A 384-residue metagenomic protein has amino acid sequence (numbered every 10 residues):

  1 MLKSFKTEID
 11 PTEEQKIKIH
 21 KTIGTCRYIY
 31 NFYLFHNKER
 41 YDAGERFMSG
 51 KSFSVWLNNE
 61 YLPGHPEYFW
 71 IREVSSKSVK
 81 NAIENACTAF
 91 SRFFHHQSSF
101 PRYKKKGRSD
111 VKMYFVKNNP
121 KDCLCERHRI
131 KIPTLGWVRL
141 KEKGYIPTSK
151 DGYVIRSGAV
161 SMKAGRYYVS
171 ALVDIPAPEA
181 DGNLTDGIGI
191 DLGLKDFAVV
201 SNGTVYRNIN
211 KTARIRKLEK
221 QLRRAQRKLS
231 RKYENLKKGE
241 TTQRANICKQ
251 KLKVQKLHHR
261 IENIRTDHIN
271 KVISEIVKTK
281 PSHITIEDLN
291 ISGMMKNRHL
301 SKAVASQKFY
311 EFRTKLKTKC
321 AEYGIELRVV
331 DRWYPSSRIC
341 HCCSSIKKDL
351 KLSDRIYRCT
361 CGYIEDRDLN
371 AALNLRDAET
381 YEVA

Functional and structural regions predicted by a protein language model:
M1-V79: Gly/serine-rich nucleotide phosphate-binding loop at the start of the catalytic core of nucleotide/ADP-ribose-handling
K3, T148-D151, K163-A384: Positively charged, helix-rich recognition surfaces that bind polyanionic ligands
S4-E8, W137, S157, G187: Well-ordered beta-strand positions in beta-sheet-rich domains
K18, T22, S78-A82, H268 (+2 more regions): Short amphipathic alpha-helical segments
Y30-N37, Y41, F90-Q97, D196 (+2 more regions): A generic secondary-structure signal for well-formed alpha-helical elements
Y33, A82-F93, L369-E379, V383: Stable alpha-helical structural segments in soluble proteins, enriched in small hydrophobic residues
K38-D42, F94-F100, S282, C320-L327: Surface-exposed helix-capping loop/turn segments at secondary-structure junctions
S52-R166: Acidic carboxylate diad motif detector
